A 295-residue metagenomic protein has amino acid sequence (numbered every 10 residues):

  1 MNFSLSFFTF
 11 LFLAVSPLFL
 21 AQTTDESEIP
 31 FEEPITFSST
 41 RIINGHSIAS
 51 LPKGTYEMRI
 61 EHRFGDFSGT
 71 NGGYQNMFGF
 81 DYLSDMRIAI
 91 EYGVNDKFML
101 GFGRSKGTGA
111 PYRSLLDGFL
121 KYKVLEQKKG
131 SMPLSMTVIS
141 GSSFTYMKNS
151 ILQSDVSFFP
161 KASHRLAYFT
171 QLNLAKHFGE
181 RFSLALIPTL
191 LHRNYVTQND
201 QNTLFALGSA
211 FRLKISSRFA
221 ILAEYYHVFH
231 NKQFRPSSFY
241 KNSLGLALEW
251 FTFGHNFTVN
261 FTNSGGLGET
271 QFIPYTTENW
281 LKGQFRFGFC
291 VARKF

Functional and structural regions predicted by a protein language model:
M1-P34: Cleavable N-terminal export/targeting peptides
Q22-P160, R165-Q171, A175-L191, L213 (+1 more regions): Transmembrane beta-barrel domains of Gram-negative outer membranes and organellar outer membranes
R181-H230: A mid-sequence, solvent-exposed acidic-amphipathic segment
